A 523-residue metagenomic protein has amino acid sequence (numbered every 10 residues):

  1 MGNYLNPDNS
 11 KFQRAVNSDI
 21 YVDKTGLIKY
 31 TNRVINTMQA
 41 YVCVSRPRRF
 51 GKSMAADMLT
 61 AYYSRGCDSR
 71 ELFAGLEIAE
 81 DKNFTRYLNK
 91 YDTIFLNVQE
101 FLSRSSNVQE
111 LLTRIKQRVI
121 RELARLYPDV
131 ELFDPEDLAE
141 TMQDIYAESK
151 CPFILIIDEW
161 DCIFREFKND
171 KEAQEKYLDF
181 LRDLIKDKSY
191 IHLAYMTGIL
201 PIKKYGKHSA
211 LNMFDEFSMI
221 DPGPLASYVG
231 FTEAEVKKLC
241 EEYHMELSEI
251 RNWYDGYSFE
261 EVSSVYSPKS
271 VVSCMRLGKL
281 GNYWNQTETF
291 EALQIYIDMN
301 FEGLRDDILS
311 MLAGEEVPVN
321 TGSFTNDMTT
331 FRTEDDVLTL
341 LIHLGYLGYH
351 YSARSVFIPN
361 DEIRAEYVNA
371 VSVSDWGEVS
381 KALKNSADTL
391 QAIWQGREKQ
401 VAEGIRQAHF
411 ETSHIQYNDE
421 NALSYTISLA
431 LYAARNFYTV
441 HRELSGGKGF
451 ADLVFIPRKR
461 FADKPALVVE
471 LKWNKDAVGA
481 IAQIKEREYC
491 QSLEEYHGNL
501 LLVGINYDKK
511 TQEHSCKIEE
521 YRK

Functional and structural regions predicted by a protein language model:
M1-D419, A434-F437: Phosphate-binding site recognition
D144-S149, R435-A462: Active-site metal-binding core of divalent-cation-utilizing nuclease and nuclease-like domains
I154, P465-L467, L501: Structural motif
Q174-Y177, W473-C490: Mg2+/Mn2+-dependent nuclease catalytic core
I427, A451-F455, K464-W473, R487: Conserved catalytic cores of phosphodiester-cleaving nucleases, focusing on short active-site segments
L431-T439, E495-H497: Short secondary-structure junctions
S492, Y496-K523: Domain-level recognition of nuclease-like catalytic cores that cleave nucleotide substrates
